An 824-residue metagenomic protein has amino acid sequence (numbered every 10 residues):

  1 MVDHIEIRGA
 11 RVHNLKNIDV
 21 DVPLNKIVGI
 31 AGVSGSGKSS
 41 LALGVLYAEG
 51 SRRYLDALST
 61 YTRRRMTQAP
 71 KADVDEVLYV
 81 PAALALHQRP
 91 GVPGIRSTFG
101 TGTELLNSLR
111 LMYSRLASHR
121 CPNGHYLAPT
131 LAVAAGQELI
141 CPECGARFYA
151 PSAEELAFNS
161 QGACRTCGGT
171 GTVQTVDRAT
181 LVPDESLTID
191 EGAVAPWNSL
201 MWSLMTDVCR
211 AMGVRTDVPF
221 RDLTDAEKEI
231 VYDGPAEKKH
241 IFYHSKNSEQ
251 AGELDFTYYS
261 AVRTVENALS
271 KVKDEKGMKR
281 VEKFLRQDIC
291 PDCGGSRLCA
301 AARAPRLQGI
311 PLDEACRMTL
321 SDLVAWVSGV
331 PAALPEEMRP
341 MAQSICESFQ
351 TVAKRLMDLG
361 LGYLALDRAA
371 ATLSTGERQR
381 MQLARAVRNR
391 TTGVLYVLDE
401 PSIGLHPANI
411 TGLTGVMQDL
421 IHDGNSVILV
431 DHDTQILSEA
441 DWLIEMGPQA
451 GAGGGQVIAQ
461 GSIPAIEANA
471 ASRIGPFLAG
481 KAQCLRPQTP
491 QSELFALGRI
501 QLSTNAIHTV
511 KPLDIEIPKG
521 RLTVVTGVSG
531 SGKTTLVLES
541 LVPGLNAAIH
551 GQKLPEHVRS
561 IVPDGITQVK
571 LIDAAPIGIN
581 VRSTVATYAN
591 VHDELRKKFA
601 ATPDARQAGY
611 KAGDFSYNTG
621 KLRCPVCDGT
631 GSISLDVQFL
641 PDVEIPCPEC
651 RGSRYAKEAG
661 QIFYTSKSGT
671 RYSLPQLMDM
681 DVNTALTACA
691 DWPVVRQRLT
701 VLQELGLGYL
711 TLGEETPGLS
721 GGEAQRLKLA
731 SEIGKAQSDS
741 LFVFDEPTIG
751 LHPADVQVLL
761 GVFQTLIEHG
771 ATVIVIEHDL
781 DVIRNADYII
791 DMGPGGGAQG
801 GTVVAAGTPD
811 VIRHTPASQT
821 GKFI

Functional and structural regions predicted by a protein language model:
M1-I824: Conserved phosphate-binding elements of NTP-dependent enzyme cores
